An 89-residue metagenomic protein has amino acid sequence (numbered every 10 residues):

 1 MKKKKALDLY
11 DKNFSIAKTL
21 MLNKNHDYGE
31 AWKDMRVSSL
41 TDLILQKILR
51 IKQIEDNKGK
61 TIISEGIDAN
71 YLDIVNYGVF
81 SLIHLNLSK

Functional and structural regions predicted by a protein language model:
M1-K89: Intrinsically disordered, low-complexity regulatory regions that flank transcription factor DNA-binding cores
